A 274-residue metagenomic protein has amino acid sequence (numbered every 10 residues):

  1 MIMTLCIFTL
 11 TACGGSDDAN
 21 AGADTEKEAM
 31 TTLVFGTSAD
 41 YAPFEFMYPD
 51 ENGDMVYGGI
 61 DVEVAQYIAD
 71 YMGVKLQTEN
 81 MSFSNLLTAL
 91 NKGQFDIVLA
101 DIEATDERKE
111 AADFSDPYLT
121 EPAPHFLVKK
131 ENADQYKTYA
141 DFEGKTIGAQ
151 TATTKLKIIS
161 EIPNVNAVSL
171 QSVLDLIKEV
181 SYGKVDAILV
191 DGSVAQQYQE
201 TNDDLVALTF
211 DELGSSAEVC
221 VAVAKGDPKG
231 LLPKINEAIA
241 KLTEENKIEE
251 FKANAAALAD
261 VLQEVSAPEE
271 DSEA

Functional and structural regions predicted by a protein language model:
F8-A12: C-terminal motif of bacterial Sec signal peptides marking the signal peptidase cleavage site
G14, V62-Y71, K130-N132, T151-T153 (+1 more regions): Extended ligand-binding regions for polar small-molecule ligands
G15-A21, T154-V168, V206-D211, I239-A274: Ligand-binding clefts/hinges and TM-proximal coupling segments of bilobed small-molecule sensing domains
G22-I102: Extracytoplasmic small-molecule ligand-binding "clamshell" domains of the periplasmic binding protein/Venus flytrap
A39, T120-V128, Q196-I239, A259-E273: Periplasmic-binding protein-like
A39-A42, M55-D70, H125-V173, G192-V194: Bilobed "Venus flytrap"/periplasmic-binding protein-like clamshell domains and structurally analogous long
V62, K75-D141, V206, E212-L213: Acidic, polar ligand-binding/catalytic clefts
N85, I102-A111, I158-E161, D186-S216: A ligand-binding cleft/hinge motif common to bilobed small-molecule-binding domains
